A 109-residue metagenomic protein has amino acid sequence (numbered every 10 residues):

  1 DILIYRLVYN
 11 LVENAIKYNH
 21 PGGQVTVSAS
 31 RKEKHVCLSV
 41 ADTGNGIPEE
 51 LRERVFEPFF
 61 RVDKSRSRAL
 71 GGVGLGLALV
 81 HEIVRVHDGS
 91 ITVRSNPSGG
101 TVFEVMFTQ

Functional and structural regions predicted by a protein language model:
A15-I16: Short helix-loop "hinge" at the ATP-lid/N-box region of the Bergerat-fold HATPase_c
G22-K34: Short beta-strand/loop element within the Bergerat-fold HATPase_c
D42: Acidic ATP/Mg2+-coordinating residue in the GHKL
I47-R61: Short conserved segment of the HATPase_c
G76, V80: Short alpha-helical Gxxx[C/S/T] motif in the catalytic ATP-binding
G99-T101: Glycine-rich GHKL/ HATPase_c ATP-binding element in histidine kinases
